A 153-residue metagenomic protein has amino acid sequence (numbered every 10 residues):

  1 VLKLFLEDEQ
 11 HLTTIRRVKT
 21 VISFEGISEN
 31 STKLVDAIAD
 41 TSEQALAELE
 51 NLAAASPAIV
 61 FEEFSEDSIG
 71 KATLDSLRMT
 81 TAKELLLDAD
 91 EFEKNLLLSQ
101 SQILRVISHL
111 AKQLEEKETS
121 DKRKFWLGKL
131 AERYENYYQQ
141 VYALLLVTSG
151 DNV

Functional and structural regions predicted by a protein language model:
V1-V153: His/Met- and acidic-residue-enriched segments that coordinate or traffic transition-metal cofactors and support
